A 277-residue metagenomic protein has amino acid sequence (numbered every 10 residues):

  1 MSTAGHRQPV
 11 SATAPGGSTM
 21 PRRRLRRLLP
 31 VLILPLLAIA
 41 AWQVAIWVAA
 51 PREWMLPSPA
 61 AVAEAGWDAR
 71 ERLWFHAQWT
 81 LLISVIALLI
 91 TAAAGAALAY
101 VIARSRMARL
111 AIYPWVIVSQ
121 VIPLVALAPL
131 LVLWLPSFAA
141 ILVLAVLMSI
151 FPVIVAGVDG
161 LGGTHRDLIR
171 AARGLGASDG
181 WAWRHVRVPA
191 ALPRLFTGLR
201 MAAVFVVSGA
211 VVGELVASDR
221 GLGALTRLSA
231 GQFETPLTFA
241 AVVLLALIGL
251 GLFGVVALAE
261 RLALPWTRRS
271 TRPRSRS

Functional and structural regions predicted by a protein language model:
M1-L36, G254-S277: Transmembrane alpha-helical segments of polytopic membrane transport and secretion proteins
W47-I90: Periplasmic/extracellular loop-to-transmembrane helix junction in inner-membrane transport proteins
A63, R70, W74, Q78 (+7 more regions): Alpha-helical membrane-protein architecture signal
I86-V116: Transmembrane-helix boundary motif in ABC transporter permease subunits
R106, G162, P193, T197 (+1 more regions): C-terminal transmembrane helix and the adjacent membrane-cytosol boundary/short C-terminal tail of inner/organellar
V116-P152, D159-G160: Generic hydrophobic transmembrane alpha-helix motif, especially the helices
V143-L147, D179-G213, A240, L244-L245 (+1 more regions): Transmembrane alpha-helices
A156-M201, L222, T226: Short cytoplasmic-facing helical segments at TM-TM junctions of multi-pass membrane proteins
